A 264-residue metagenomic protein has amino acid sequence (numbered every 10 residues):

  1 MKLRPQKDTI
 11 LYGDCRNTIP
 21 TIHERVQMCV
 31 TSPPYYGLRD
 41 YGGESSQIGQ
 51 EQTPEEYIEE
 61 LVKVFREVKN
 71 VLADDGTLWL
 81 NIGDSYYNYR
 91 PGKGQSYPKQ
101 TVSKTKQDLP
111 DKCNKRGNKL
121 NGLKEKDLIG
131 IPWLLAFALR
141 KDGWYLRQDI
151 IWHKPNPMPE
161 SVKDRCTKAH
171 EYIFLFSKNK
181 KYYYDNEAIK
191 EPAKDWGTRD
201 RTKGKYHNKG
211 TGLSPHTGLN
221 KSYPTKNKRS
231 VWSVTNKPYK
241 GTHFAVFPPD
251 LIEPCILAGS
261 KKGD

Functional and structural regions predicted by a protein language model:
M1-D264: Core catalytic lobe of class I
